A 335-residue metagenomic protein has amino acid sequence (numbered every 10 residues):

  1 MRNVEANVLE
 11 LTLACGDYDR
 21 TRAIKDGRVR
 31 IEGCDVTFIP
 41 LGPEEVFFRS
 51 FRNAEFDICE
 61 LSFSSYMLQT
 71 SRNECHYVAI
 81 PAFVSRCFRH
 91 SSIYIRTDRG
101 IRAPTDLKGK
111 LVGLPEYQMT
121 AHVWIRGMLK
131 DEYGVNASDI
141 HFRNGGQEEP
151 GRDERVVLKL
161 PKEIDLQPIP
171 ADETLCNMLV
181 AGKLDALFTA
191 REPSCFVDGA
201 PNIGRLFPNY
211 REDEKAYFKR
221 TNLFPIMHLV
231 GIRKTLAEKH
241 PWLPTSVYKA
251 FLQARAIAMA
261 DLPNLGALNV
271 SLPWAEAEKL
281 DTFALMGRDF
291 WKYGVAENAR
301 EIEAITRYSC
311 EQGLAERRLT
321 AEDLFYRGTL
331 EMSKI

Functional and structural regions predicted by a protein language model:
R2-T12, I101-L111, L285-G287: Immediate post-signal peptide segment of exported/extracytoplasmic ligand-binding proteins
D19-S138, F142-G151: Short, glycine-/small- and polar/acidic-enriched structural segments that line small-molecule recognition paths
F38-R49, R102, I140-N177, T320-L330: Short helix-initiation/N-cap motifs at beta->coil->alpha
D153-P263: Pocket-lining segment of extracytoplasmic ligand-binding domains
G231, A237-E311: Secondary-structure end/capping motifs
G294-I335: Long, low-complexity C-terminal extensions of enzymes
